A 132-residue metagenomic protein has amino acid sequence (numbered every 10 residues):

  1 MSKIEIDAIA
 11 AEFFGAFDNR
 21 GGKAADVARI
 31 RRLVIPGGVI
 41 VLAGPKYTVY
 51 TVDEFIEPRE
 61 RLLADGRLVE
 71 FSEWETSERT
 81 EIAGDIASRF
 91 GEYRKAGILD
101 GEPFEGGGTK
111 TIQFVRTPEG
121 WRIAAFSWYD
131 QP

Functional and structural regions predicted by a protein language model:
M1-L33: Short, low-complexity N-terminal intrinsically disordered segments enriched in polar/charged residues
I4, V27-D85: A solvent-exposed, acidic/Ser-Thr-rich amphipathic alpha-helical stretch
F13, I30, G38, R89 (+1 more regions): Hydrophobic pocket/interface hotspot
D65-L68, A96-E105: Short, cysteine-centered beta-strand-loop-beta hairpins and adjacent loop/turn segments enriched in charged/polar
E73-E75, F90, E105-K110: Short, surface-exposed coil-to-beta transition loops
A83-K95: A short hydrophobic beta-strand element
G107-P132: Short beta-strand edge/turn micro-motifs at domain boundaries
